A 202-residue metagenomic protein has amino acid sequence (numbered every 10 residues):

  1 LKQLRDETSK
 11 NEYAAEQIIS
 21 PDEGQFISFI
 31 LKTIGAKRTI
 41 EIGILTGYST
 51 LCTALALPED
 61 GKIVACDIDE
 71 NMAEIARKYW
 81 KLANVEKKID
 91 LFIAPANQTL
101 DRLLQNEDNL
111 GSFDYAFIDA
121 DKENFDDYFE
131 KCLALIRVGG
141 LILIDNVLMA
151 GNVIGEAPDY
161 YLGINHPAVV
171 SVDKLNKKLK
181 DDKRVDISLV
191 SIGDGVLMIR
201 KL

Functional and structural regions predicted by a protein language model:
L1-I18: Rossmann-like AdoMet
P21-L202: S-adenosylmethionine/decaboxylated-SAM
